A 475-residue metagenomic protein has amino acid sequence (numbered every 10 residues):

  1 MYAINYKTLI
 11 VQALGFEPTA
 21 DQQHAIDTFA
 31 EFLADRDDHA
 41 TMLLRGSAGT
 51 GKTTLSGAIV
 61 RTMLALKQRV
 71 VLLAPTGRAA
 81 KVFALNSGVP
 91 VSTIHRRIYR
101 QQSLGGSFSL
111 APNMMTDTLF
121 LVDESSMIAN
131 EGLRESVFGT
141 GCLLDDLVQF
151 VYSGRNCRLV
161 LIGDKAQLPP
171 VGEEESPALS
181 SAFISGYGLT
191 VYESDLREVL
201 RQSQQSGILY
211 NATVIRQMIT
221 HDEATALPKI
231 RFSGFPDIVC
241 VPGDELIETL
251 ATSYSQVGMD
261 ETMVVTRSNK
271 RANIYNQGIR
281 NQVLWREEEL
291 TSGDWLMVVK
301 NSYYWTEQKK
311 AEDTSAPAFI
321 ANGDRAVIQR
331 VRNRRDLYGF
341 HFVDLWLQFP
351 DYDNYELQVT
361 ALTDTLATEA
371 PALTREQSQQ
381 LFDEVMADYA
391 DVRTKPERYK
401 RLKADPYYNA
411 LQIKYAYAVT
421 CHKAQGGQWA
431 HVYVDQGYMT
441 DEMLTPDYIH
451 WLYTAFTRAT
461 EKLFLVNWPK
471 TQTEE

Functional and structural regions predicted by a protein language model:
M1-V11: Conserved ASCE P-loop NTPase core motifs with emphasis on AAA+ ATPases
Y6, A25-F29, D37, Y152-C157 (+2 more regions): Conserved helicase motor core of P-loop NTPases
L9-F29: N-terminal pre-Walker A segment at the start of P-loop NTPase domains
P18, L72, V264: Conserved SAM-binding loop
Q22, T76, S268, G426: Short, conserved phosphate/pyrophosphate- and ester-handling motifs at nucleotide-, phospho-/glycolipid
D27, E31, R36, A40-A224: ASCE P-loop NTPase helicase motor core
H39, G323, A416: Short coil/loop residues immediately preceding or within conserved phosphate-binding loops of NTP-utilizing enzyme
L337-E475: C-terminal accessory regions
